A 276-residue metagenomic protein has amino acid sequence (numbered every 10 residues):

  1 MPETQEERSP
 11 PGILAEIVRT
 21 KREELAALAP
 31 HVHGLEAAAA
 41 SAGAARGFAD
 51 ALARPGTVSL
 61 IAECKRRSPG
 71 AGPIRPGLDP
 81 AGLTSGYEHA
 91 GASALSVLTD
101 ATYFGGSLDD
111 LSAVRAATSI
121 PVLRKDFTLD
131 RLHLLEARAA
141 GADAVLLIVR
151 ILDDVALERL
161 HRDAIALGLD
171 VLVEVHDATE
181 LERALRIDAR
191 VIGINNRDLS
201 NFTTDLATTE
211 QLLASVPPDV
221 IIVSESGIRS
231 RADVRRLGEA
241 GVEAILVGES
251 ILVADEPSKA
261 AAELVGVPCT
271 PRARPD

Functional and structural regions predicted by a protein language model:
P2-G77: An N-cap/entry alpha-helix motif that binds or orients negatively charged groups
R22, G91-A92, A142, A189 (+1 more regions): A structural motif
A29, C64, T99-D100, V149 (+3 more regions): Short secondary-structure boundary segments
S59, C64, G70-L172, A178-R183 (+1 more regions): N-terminal active-site wall of soluble small-molecule enzyme domains
L129-A140, H176-D188, S224, I228-V247 (+1 more regions): Catalytic cores of alpha/beta
E136-A156, I194-F202, A240-A261: Glycine-rich phosphate-binding active-site loops on the catalytic face of alpha/beta enzymes
V191-V247: Catalytic-face loop-and-helix region of soluble metabolic enzyme cores
Q211-S215, G238, V253-D276: C-terminal helical cap(s) of enzyme catalytic domains, especially alpha/beta-barrels
